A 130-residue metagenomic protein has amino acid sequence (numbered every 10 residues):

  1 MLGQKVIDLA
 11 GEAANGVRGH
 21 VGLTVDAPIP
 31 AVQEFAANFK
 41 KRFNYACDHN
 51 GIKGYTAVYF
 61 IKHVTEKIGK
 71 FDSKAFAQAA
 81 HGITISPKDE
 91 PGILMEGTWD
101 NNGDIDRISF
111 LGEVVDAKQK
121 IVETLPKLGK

Functional and structural regions predicted by a protein language model:
M1-K130: Extracytosolic ligand-binding ectodomains
